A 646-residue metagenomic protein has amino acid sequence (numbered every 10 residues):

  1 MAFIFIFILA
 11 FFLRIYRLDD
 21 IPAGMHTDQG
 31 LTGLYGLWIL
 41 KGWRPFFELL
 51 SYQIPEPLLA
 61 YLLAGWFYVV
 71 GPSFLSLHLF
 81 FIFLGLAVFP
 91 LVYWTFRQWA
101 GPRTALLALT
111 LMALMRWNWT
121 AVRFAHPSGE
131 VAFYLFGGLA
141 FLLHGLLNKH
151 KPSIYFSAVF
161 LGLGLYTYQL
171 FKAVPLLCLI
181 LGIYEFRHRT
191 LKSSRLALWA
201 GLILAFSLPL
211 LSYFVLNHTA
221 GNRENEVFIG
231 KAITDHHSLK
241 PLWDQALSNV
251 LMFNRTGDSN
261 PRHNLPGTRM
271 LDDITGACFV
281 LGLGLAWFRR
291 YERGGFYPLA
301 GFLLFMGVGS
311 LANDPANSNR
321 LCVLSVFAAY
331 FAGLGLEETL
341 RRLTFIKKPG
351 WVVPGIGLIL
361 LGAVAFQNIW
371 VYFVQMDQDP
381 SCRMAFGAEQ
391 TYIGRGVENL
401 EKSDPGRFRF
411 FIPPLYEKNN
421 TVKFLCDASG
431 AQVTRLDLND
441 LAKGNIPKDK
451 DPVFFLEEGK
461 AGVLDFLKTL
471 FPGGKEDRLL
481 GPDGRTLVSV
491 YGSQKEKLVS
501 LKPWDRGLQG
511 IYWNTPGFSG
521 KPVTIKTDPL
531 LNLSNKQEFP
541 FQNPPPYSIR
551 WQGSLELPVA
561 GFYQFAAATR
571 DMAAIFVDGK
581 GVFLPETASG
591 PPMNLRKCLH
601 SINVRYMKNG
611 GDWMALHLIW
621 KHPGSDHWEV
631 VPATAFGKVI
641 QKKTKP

Functional and structural regions predicted by a protein language model:
M1-F345: Membrane-integral, polyisoprenol-dependent glycosyltransferases of the GT-C/oligosaccharyltransferase superfamily
G33-G36, F80, P127, Q390 (+3 more regions): Extracytoplasmic/secreted envelope proteins and their assembly/folding machinery, especially bacterial periplasmic
Y61, P175, Y213, N420-V422 (+2 more regions): Phosphate- and divalent-cation-binding pockets in alpha/beta enzyme and binding domains that engage nucleotide-derived
R195, N249, F366-Y392, R478-V490 (+2 more regions): Transmembrane helical bundles and short interhelical boundary loops of multi-pass, membrane-embedded
R269, T275, G350-D440, P482-D483: Membrane-proximal, lumen/periplasm-facing interface regions of secretory-pathway glyco- and lipid-modifying enzymes
G335, D440-R506, W513, K643-P646: Aromatic/acidic, Gly/Pro-rich catalytic loop(s) in extracytoplasmic/lumenal soluble domains of multi-pass membrane
L498-P646: Acidic/polar, compositionally biased interaction segments
